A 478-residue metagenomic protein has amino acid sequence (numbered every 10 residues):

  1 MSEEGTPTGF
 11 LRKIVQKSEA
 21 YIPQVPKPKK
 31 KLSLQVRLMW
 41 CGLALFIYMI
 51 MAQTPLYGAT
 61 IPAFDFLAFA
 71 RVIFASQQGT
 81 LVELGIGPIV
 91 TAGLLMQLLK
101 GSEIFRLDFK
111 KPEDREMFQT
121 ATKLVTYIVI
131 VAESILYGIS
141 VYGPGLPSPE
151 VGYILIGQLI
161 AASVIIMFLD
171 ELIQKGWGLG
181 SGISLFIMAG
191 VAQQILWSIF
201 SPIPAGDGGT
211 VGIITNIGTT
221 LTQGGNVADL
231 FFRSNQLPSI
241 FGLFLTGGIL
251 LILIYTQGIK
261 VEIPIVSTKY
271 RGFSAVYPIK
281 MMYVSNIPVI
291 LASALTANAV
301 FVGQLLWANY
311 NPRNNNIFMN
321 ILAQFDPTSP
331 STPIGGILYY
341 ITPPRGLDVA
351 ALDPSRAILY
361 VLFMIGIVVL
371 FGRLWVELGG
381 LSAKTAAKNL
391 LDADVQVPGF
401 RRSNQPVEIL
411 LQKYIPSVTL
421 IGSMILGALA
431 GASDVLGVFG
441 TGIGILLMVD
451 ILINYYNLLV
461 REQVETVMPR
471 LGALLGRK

Functional and structural regions predicted by a protein language model:
M1-K478: Core subunits and conserved enzymes of cellular information-processing and envelope-translocation systems across
